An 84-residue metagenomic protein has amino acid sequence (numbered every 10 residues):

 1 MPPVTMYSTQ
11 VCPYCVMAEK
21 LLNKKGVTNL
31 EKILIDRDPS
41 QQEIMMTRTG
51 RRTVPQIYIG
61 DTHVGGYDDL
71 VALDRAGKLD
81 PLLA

Functional and structural regions predicted by a protein language model:
M1-N29: Local sequence-structure signature of Cys/Sec-based thiol-disulfide redox active-site neighborhoods
M6, M45-M46: Methionine-biased hydrophobic packing positions in alpha-helices, especially within tandem helical repeat solenoids
P13, S40, G65: Short alpha-helical
K25, T47, D80: Chalcogenol-based redox active-site neighborhoods
N29-Q41: Thiol-based oxidoreductase modules, predominantly thioredoxin-like and allied folds used for disulfide exchange
T47-T53: Thiol/disulfide oxidoreductase modules built on the thioredoxin-like
I59-A84: Non-catalytic, surface beta->alpha helical segment in thiol-disulfide oxidoreductase systems
